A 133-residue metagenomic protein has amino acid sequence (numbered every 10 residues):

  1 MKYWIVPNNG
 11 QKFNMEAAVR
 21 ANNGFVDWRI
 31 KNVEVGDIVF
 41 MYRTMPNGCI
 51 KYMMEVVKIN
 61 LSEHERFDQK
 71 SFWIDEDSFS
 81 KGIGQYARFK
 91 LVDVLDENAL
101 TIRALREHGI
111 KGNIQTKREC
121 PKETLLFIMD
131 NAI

Functional and structural regions predicted by a protein language model:
M1-V6, K12, A18-I30, H64-I133: Contiguous surface segments at macromolecular interaction interfaces
G10, R43, K58, D93: Residues that form ligand- and interface-recognition hot spots within folded domains
Q11-F13, N47: Short, catalytically relevant binding-site loops at active-site mouths
I30-R43: Short coil-to-beta transition motif at edge beta-strands of beta-rich domains
V35, I50-Y52, I83-Q85: A generic structural signal for short beta-strands and their flanking turns/coil linkers
R43-C49: Short, charged beta-turn/beta-strand-edge "cap" motif at the junction between a beta-strand and an adjacent loop
P46, E63-H64: Generic macromolecular interface patches on structured domains
C49-I59: Short beta-strand-centered aromatic/proline hotspots
